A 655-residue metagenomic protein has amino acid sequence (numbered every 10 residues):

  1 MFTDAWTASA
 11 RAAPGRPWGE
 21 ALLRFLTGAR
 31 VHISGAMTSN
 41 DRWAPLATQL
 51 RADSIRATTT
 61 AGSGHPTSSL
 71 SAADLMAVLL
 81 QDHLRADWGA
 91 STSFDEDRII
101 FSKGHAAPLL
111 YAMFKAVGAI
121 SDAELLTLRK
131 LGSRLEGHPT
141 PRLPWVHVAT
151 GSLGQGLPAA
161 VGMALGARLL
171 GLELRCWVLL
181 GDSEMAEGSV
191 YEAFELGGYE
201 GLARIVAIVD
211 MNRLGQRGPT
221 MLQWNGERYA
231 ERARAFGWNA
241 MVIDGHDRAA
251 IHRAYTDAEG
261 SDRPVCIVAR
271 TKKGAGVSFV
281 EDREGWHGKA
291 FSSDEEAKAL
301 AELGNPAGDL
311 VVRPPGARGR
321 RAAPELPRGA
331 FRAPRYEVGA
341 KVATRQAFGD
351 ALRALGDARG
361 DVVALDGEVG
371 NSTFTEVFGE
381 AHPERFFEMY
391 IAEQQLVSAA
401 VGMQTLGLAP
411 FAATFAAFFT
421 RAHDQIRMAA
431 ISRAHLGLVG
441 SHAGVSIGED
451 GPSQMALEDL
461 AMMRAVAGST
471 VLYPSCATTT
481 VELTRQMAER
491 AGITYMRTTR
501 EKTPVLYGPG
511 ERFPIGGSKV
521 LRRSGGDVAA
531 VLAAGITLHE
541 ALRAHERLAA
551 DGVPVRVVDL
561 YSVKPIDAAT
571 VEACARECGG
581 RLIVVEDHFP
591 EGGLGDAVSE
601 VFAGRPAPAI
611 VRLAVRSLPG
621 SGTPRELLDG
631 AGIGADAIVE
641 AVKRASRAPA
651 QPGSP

Functional and structural regions predicted by a protein language model:
L22-W177, A297, G308-R497, K502-T503 (+1 more regions): Thiamine diphosphate
A44, K130-R142, V146, A159 (+7 more regions): Thiamine diphosphate
D182: Residue(s) in the substrate-gating loop at a strand-loop-helix junction that position the organic substrate next
M185: Short active-site segment of divalent metal-dependent hydrolases/proteases that encodes the spacing between
